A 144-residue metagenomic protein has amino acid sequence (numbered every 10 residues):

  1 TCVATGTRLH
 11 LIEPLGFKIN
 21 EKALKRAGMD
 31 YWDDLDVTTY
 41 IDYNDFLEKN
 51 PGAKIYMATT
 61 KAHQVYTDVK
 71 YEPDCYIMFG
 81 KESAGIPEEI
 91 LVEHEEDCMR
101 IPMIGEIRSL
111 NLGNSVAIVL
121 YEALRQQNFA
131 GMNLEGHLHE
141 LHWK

Functional and structural regions predicted by a protein language model:
T1-K144: Post-transcriptional modification and biogenesis factors for structured RNAs of the translation apparatus
